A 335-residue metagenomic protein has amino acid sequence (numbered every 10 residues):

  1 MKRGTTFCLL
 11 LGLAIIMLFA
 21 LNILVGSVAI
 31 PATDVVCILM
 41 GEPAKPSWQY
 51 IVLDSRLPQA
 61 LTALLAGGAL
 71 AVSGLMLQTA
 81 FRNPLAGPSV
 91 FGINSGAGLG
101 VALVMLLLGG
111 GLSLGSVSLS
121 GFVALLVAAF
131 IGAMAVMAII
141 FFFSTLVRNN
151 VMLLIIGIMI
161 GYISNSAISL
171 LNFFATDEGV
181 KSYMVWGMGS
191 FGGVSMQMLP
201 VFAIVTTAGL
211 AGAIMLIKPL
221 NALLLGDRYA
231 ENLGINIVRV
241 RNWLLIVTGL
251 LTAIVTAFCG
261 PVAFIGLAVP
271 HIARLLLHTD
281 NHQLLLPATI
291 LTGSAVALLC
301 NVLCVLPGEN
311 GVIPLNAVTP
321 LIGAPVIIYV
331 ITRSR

Functional and structural regions predicted by a protein language model:
M1-R335: Alpha-helical transmembrane segments in inner-membrane proteins
